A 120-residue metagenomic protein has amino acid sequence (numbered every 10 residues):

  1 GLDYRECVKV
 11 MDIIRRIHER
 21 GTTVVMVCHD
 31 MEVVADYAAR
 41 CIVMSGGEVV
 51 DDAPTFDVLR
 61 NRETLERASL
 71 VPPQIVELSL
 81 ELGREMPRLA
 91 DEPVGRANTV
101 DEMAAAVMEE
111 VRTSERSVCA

Functional and structural regions predicted by a protein language model:
D3: ABC-family nucleotide-binding domains
C7-R20: Helical segment within the ABC ATPase nucleotide-binding domain
C28-H29: H-loop/switch region of ABC-family ATPase nucleotide-binding domains
V34-D36: A short, surface-exposed alpha-helical micro-motif characterized by mixed small hydrophobic and charged/polar residues
I42: Conserved catalytic/dimer-interface elements of ABC ATPase nucleotide-binding domains
G46-G47: Conserved ABC ATPase "signature" C-loop
D52-A53: ABC ATPase "signature
L65-A120: ABC ATPase nucleotide-binding domains
